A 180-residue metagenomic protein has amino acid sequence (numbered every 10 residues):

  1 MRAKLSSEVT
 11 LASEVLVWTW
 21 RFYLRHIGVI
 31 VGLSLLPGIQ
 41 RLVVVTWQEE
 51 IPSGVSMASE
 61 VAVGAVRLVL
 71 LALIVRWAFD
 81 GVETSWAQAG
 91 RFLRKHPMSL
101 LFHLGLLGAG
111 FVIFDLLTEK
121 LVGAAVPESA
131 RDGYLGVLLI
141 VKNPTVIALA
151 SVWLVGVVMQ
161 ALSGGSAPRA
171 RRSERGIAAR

Functional and structural regions predicted by a protein language model:
M1-R180: Hydrophobic alpha-helical membrane segments
